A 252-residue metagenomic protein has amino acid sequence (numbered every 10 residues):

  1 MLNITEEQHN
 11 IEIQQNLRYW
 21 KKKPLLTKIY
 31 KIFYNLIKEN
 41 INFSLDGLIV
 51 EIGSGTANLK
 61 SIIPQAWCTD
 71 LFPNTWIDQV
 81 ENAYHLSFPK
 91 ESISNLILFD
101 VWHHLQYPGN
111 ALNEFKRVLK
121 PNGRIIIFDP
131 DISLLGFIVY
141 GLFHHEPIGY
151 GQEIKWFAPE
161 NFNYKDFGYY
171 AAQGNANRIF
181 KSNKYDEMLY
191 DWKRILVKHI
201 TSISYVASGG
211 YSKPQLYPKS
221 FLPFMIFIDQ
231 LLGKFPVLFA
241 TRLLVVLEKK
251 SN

Functional and structural regions predicted by a protein language model:
M1-Y84, L243: Conserved N-terminal segment of class I S-adenosyl-L-methionine
H85-K90: Short conserved loop adjoining the S-adenosyl-L-methionine
I97: A conserved beta-strand element that flanks and buttresses the S-adenosyl-L-methionine
D100-V101: Short catalytic micro-motifs in class I SAM-dependent methyltransferases
G109-R124: A short glycine-rich, Lys/Arg-flanked "PGG" loop and its adjoining helix->strand segment in the class I
I126-F162: Conserved class I S-adenosyl-L-methionine
Y164-N183: Acceptor-substrate binding/catalytic loop of class I
N183, E187, D191-N252: A C-terminal cap/extension of S-adenosyl-L-methionine-dependent methyltransferases that defines the acceptor-substrate
